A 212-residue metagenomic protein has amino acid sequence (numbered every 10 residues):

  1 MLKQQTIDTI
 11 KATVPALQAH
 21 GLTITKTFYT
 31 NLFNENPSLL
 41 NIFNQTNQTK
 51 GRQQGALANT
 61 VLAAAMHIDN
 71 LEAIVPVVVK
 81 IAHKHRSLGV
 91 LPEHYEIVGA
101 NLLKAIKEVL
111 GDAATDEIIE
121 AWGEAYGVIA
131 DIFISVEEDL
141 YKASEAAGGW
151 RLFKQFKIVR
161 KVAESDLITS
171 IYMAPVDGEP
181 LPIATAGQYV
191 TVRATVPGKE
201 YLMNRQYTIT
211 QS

Functional and structural regions predicted by a protein language model:
M1-F153: Globin-like tetrapyrrole-binding proteins
A147-S212: Ferredoxin-reductase
